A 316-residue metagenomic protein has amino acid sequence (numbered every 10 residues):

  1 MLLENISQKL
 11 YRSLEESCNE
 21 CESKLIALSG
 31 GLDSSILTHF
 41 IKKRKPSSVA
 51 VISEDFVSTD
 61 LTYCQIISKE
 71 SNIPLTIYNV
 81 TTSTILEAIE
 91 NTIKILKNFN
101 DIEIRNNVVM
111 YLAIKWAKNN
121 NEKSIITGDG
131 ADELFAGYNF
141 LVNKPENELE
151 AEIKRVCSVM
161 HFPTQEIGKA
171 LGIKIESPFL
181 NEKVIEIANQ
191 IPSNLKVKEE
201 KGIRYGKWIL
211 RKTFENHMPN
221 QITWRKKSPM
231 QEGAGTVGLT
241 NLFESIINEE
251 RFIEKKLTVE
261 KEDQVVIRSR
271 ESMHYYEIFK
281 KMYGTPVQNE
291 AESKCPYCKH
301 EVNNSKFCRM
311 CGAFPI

Functional and structural regions predicted by a protein language model:
M1-L25, K43, W116, A170 (+2 more regions): RNA-binding accessory domains that recognize and position tRNA/RNA substrates
K9, S13, C21-L25, I85-F140 (+6 more regions): Conserved adenosine/adenylate-binding substructure
L10-C18, L32, L37-I41, I67 (+4 more regions): Structural preference for long, well-ordered alpha-helical segments in enzyme cores
S23-T76: ATP-dependent adenylation/pyrophosphate-handling site
A27-L28, V49-I52, I126-T127, N189 (+1 more regions): Short beta-strand segments
L32-S34, E54-F56, S83, G130-L134 (+2 more regions): Short, solvent-exposed loop/turn segments at secondary-structure junctions
S53-I114, F140-N147, A170, Q190-E200 (+1 more regions): ATP-dependent adenylate-handling ligase core
I125, D132-E146, C157-D263, Q288-A291 (+1 more regions): Mid-to-C-terminal catalytic subdomains of enzymes that bind/position adenosyl phosphate moieties or nucleic-acid
